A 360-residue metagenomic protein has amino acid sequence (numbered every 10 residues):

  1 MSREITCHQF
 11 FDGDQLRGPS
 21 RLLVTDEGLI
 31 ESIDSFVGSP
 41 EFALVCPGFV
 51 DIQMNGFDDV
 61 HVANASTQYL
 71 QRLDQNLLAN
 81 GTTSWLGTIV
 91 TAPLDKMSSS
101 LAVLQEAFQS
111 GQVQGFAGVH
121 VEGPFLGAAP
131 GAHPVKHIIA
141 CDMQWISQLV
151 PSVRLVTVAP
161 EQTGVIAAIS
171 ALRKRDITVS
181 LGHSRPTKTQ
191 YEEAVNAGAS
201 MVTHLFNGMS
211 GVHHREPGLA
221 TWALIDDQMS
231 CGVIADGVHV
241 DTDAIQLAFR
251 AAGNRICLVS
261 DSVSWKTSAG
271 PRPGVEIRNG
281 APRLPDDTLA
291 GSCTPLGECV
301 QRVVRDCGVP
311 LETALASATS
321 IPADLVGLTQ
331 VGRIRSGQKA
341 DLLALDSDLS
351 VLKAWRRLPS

Functional and structural regions predicted by a protein language model:
S2-C7, D26, E31-Q71, Q75-L78: Replace "His-x-His-based motif
L16-T25: A conserved glycine-rich beta-strand in the N-terminal activation segment of trypsin-fold
G48-V50, V119, S180, I256-V259 (+1 more regions): Residue-level marker for buried hydrophobic side chains located in beta-strands that build the well-ordered beta-sheet
I52-N55, Q75-L86, A128-V150, E193-L205 (+4 more regions): Active-site gating loops and adjacent loop-to-helix segments of metal-dependent hydrolytic enzymes
N55-D58, Q71-S100, V113-A128, V150-E161 (+5 more regions): Divalent metal-dependent hydrolysis catalytic cores, especially in the metallo-beta-lactamase
V121, L172, V202, V303 (+1 more regions): Conserved, mostly hydrophobic/aromatic
Q148-K266, R283: Active-site core of metal-dependent hydrolases
G218-C231, F249-Q338, L342-L345: His/Asp/Glu-enriched, well-ordered alpha-helical/loop segment that forms or immediately abuts the divalent-metal
